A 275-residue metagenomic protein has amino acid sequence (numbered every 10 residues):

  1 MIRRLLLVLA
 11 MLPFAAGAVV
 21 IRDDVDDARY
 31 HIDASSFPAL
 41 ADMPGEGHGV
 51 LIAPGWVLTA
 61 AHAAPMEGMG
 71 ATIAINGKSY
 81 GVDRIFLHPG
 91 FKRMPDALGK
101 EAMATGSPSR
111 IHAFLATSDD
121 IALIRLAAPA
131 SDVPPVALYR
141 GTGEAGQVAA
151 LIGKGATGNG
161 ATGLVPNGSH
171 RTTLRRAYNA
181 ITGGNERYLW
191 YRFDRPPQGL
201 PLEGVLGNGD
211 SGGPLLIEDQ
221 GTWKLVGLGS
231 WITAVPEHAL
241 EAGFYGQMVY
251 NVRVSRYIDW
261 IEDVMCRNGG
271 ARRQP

Functional and structural regions predicted by a protein language model:
I2-V8: Sec-dependent signal peptide recognition, specifically the positively charged N-region followed immediately by
P13-A15: N-terminal signal peptide c-region/cleavage motif recognized by signal peptidases
V19-D33, A39-L40, G45-P65, T72 (+4 more regions): C-terminal subregion of chymotrypsin/trypsin-like serine protease catalytic domains
R22-H31, M69-D132, V136-G141, S169-R171: Conserved catalytic-core segment of clan PA serine endopeptidases
G45-E46, R110, A137, E203: Short, solvent-exposed loop/turn positions at domain surfaces that link secondary-structure elements or cap domain
I85-M103, K154-T162, R192-P196, L216-I217 (+1 more regions): Short regulatory "switch" loops immediately downstream of catalytic or recognition motifs within protein catalytic
K92-R110, R192-L206, E237-V249, G270-Q274: Surface-exposed intrinsically disordered loops and tails
S118-E203, W231-A234, V254-I258: Chymotrypsin/trypsin-fold serine protease catalytic domain
